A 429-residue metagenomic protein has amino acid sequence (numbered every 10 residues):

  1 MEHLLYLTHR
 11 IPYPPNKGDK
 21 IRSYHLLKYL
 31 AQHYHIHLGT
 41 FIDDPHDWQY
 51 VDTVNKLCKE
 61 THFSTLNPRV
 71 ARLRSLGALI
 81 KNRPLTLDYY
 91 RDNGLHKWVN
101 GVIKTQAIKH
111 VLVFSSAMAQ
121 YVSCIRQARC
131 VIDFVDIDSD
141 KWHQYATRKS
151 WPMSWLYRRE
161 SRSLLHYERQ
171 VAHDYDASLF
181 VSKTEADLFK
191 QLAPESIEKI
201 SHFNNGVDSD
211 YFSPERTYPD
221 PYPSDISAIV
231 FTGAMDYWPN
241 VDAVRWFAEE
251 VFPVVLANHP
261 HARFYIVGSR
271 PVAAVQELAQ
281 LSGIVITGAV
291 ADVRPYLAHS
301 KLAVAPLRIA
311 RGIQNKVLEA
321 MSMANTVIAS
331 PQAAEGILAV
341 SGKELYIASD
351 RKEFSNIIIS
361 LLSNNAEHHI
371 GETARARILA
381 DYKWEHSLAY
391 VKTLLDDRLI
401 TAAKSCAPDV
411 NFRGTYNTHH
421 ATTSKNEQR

Functional and structural regions predicted by a protein language model:
M1-F63, Q106, N417-H420, K425-R429: N-terminal subdomain of nucleotide-sugar transferases
H9, P68-Y89, C130-R169, D187 (+2 more regions): Acceptor-binding helix/loop patch of EC 2.4 sugar-transfer enzymes, predominantly nucleotide-sugar-dependent
I132, Y157-S161, L165-Q191, E195-P214 (+1 more regions): Donor nucleotide-sugar binding/catalytic pocket of nucleotide-sugar-dependent glycosyltransferases
D176, G283, P295-G312, M323-T326: Acidic donor-binding loop of glycosyltransferase active sites
Q191, I197, S201-H299: Conserved catalytic-core segment of nucleotide-activated headgroup transferases in glycan assembly
K316-A320, T326-S330: Short hydrophobic beta-strand element within catalytic cores of glycosyltransferases and related nucleotide-activated
E344-K352, S360-N365: Conserved acidic donor-binding segment of nucleotide-sugar-dependent glycosyltransferases
A366-D381, S387-Y390: A short, well-ordered alpha-helix in the C-terminal region of glycosyltransferases
